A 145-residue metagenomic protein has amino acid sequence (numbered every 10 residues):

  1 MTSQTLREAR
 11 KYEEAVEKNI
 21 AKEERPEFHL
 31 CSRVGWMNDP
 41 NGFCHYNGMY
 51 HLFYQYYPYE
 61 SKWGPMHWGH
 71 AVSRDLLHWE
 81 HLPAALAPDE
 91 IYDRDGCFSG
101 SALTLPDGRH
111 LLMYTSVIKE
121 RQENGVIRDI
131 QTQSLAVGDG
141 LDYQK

Functional and structural regions predicted by a protein language model:
M1-K145: Beta-rich carbohydrate-recognition and catalytic domains
